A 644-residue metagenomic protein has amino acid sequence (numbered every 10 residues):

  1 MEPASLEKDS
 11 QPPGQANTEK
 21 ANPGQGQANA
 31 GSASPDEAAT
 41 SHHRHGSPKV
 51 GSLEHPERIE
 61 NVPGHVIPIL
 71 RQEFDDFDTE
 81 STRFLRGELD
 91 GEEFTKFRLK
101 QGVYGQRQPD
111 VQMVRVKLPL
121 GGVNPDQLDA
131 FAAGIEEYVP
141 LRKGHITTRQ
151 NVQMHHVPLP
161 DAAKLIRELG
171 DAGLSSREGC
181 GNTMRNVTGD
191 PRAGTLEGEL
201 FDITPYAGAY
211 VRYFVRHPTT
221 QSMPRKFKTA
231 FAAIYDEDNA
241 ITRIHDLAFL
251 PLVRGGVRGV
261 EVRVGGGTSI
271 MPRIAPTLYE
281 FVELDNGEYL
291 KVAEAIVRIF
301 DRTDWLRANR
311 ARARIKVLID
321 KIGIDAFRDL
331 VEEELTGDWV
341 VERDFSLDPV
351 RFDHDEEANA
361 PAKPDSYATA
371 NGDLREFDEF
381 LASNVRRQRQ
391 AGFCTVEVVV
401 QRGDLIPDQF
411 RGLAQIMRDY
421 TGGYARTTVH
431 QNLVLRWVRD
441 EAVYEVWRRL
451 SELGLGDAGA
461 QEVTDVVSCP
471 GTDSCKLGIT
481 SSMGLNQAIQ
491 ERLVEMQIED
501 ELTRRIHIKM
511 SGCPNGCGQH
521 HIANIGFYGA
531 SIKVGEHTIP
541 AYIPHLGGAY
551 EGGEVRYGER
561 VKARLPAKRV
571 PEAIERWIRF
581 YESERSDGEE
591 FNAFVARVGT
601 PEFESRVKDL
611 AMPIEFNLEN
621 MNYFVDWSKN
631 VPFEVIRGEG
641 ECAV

Functional and structural regions predicted by a protein language model:
E2-V644: Peripheral terminal and linker regions in Fe-S/redox and tRNA-modifying enzymes
